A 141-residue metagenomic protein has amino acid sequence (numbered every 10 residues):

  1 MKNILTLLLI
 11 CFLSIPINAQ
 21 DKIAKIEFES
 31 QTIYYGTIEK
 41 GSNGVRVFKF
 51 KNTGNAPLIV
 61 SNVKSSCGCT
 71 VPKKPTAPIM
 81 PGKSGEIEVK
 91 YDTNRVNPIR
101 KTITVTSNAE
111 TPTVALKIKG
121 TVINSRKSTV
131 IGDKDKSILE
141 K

Functional and structural regions predicted by a protein language model:
M1-I23: Bacterial Sec-dependent N-terminal signal peptides
A19-S42, K49, E110-K141: Long, low-complexity ectodomains and other extracytoplasmic segments of secretory-pathway proteins
T37, V60-N62, T102: Extracellular/lumenal ectodomain signal focusing on beta-strand-rich modules and carbohydrate-recognition contexts
G41-V47, N94-T102: Short, solvent-exposed loop/turn segments enriched in Ser/Thr/Gly
F50-G54: Asparagine-centered strand-capping/turn motif at beta-strand->loop junctions
N55-K83: Surface-exposed binding patches on compact interaction domains or structured appendages
K83-V89: Short strand-edge motifs at loop-to-beta-strand transitions and within beta-strands of extracellular beta-rich domains
D92, T106-E110: Beta-strand-rich extracellular modules
